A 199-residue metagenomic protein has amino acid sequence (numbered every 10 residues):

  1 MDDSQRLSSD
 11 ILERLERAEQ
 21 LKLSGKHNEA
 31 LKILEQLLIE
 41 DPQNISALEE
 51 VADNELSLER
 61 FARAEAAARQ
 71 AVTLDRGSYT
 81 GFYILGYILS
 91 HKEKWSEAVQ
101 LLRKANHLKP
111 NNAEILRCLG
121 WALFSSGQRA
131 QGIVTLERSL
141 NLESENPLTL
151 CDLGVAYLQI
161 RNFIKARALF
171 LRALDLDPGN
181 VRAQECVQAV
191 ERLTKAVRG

Functional and structural regions predicted by a protein language model:
M1-E13, V197-R198: TPR-adjacent "capping" and linker segments in tetratricopeptide-repeat scaffold/adaptor proteins
S9-S46, E50-R60, H91: Alpha-helical segment of the N-proximal tetratricopeptide repeat
I11, I45-S46, Y79-T80, A113-E114 (+2 more regions): Helix-start (N-cap) detector for alpha-helical repeat units in TPR-like alpha-solenoids, especially tetratricopeptide
L23-K32, L58-Q70, H91-K104, S125-R138 (+2 more regions): Structural signature of tandem alpha-helical TPR/SEL1-like repeats, specifically the intra-repeat loop/turn
